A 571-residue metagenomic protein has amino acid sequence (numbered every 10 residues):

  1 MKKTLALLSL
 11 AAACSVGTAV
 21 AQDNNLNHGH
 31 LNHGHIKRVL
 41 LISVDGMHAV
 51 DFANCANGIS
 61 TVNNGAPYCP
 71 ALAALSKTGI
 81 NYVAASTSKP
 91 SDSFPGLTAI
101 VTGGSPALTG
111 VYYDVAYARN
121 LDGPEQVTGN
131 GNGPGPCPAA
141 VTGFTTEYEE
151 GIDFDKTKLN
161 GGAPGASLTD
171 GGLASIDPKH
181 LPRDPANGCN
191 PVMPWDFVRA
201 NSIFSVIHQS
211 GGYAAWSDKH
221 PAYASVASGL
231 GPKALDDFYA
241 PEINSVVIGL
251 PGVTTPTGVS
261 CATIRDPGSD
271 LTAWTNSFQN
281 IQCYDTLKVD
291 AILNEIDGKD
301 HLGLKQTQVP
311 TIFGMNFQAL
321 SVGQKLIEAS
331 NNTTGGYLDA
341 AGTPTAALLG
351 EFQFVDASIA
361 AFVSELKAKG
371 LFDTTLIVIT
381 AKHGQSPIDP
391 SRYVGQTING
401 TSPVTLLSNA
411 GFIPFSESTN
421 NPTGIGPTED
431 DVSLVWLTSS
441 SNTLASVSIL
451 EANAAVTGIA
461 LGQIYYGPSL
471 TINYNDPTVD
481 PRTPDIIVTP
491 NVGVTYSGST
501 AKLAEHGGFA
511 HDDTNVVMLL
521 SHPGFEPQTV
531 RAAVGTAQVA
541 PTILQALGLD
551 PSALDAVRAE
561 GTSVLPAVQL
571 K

Functional and structural regions predicted by a protein language model:
L7-S15: Bacterial N-terminal signal peptides
V16-A21: Sec/Tat signal peptide C-region and signal peptidase I cleavage site
F52-G110, V115, Y213-A215: Short, structured active-site-proximal loop/turn typified by the sulfatase FGly-forming signature C/S-X-P-X-R
T142-A262, L554: Catalytic-site neighborhoods of secreted/periplasmic enzymes that process anionic sulfate/phosphate groups
D170-R183, D196-N201, S416-T542: Active-site neighborhoods of enzymes that stabilize oxyanions during catalysis
P221-A234, G303-F354, S391-Y393: Active-site His/acidic residue clusters
F354-Q396, I464, I543: Metal-dependent active-site segment of extracytoplasmic phospho-/sulfohydrolases and closely related
T374, A381-S439: Acidic/histidine-rich catalytic neighborhood
